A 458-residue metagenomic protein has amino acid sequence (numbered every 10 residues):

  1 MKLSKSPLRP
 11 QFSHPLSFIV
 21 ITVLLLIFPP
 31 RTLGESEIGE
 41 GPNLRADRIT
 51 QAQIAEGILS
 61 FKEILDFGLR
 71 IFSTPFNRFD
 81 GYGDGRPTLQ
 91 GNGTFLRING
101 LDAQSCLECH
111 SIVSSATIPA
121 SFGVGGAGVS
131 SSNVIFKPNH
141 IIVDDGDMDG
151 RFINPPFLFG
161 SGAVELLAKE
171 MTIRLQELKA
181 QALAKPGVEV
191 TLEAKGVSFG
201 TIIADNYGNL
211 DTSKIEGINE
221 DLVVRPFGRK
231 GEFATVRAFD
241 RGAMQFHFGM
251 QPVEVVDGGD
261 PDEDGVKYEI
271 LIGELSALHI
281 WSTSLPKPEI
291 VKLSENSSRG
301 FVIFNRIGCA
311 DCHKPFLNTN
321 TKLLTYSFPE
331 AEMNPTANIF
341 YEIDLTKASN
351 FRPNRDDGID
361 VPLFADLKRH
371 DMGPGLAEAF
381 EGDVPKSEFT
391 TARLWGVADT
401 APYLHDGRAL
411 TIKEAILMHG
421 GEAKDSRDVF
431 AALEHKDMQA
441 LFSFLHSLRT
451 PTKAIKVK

Functional and structural regions predicted by a protein language model:
S6-L8, F12, F28-K458: Periplasmic c-type cytochrome electron-transfer domains
S17-I27: Bacterial N-terminal signal peptides
